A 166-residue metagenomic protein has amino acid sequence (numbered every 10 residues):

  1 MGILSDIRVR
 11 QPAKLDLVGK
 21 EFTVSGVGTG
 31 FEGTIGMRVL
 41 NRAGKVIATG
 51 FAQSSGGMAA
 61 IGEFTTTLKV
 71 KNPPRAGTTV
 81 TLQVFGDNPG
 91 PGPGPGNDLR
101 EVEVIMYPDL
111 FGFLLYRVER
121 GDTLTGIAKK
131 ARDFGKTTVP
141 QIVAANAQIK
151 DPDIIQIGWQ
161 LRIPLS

Functional and structural regions predicted by a protein language model:
G2-L110, D151-I154: Ser/Thr-rich low-complexity repeats and stalk/linker segments
T29-F31, A131, L161: Short alpha-helical scaffold segments that flank and stabilize functional sites
R38, Q83, R117-E119, Q141 (+1 more regions): Soluble periplasmic/extracytoplasmic beta-strand elements of cell-envelope proteins
V70-T78, K130-P140: Short cationic/low-complexity microdomains
Y107-F134, I155-W159: Primarily a LysM-type cell-wall glycan-binding module
D133-S166: Extracellular LysM carbohydrate-binding repeats and other cell-envelope/extracellular binding modules
